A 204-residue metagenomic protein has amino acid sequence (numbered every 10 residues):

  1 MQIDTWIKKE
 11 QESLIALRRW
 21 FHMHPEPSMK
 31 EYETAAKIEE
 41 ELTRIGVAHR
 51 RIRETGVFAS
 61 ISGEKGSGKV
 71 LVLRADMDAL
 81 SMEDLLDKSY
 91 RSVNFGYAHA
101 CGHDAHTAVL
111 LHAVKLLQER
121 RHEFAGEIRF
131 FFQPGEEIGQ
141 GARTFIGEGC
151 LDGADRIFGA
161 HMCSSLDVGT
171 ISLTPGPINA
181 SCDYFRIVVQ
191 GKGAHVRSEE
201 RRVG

Functional and structural regions predicted by a protein language model:
M1-H99, A108, K115-F124: Acidic/His- and Gly-rich active-site-bordering loop/insert found across diverse amide/peptide-bond hydrolases
E33, H112, Q140-R143: Generic recognition of short, well-ordered alpha-helical segments
L80-M82, D87-A98, A105, H122-R202: Histidine/acidic-residue-rich, glycine-tolerant segments that coordinate divalent metal ions
